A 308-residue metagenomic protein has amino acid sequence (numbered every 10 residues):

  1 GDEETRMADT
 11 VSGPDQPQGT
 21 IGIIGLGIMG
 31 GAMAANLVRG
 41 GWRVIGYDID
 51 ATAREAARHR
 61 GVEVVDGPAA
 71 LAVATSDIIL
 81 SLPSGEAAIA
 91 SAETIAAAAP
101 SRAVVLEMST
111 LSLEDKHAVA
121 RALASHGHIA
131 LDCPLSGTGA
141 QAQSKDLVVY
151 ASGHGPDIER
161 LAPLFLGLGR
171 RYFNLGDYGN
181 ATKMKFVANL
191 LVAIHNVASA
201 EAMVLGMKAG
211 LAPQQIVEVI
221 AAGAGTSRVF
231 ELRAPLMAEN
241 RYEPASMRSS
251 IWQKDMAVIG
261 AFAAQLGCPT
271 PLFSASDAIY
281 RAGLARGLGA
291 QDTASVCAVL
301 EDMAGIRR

Functional and structural regions predicted by a protein language model:
E4-S81, A103, G139: NAD(P)+-binding Rossmann beta1-loop-alpha1 motif at the extreme N-terminus of oxidoreductases
D9, A285-R308: NAD(P)-dependent dehydrogenase/reductase Rossmann-like domain
I21, L111-N189: Rossmann-fold dinucleotide-binding core
P68-S81, G85-I129: Rossmann-fold NAD(P) dinucleotide-binding segment
S144-S152, F173, Y178-A209, V219-L232 (+1 more regions): Active-site-proximal catalytic alpha-helix in oxidoreductases
T182, L191, R228-G289: Interdomain hinge/lid region at the active-site interface of Rossmann-like NAD(P)-dependent oxidoreductases
